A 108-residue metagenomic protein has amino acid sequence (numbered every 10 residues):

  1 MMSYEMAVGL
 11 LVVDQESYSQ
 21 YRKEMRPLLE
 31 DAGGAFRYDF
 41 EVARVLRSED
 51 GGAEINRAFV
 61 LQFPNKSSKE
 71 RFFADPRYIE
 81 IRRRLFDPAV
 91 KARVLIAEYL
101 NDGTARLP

Functional and structural regions predicted by a protein language model:
M1-V60, P64-A74, E98-P108: Short S/T/G/P-rich N-terminal loop/turn motif that feeds into the first structured element of a domain
A35-R37, I81-R82, R93-I96: A short linear hydrophobic-aromatic micro-motif
K69-E70, I79-K91: C-terminal structural segments of small proteins and small subunits
